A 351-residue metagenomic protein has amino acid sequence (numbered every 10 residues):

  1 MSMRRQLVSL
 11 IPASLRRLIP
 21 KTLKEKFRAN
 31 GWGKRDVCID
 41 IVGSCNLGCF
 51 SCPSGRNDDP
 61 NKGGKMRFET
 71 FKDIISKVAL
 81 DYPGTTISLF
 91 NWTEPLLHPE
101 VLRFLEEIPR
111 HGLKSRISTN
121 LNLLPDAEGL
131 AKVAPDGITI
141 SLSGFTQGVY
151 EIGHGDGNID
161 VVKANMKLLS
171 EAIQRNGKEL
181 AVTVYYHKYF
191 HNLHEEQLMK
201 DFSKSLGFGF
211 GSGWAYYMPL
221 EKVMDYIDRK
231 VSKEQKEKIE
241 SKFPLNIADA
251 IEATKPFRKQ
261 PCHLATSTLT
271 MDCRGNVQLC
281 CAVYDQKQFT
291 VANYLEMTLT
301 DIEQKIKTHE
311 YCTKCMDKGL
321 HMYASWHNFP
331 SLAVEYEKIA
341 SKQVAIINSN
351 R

Functional and structural regions predicted by a protein language model:
L10, S14, L18-G33, G55 (+4 more regions): Flexible mid-to-C-terminal extensions adjoining Fe-S/redox cofactors in radical SAM and related proteins
P12-D40, F50-S51, H98-E100, F104 (+1 more regions): Conserved N-terminal glycine/acidic-rich loop preference
E25-P53, G84-F90, T266-G275: N-terminal pre-triad scaffold of radical SAM enzymes
S44-N46, N57-D59, P95, N122-L123 (+8 more regions): Short, solvent-exposed loop/turn segments at secondary-structure junctions
F68-S205, G209-W214: Radical SAM/AdoMet-radical enzyme domain recognition
G211-E234, Y284: Flexible glycine/acidic-rich beta-alpha junction loops that bind and position SAM and/or redox cofactors in anaerobic
E234-A253, E303-E310: Short, positively charged
D249-H263: Short, basic/aromatic recognition patches
